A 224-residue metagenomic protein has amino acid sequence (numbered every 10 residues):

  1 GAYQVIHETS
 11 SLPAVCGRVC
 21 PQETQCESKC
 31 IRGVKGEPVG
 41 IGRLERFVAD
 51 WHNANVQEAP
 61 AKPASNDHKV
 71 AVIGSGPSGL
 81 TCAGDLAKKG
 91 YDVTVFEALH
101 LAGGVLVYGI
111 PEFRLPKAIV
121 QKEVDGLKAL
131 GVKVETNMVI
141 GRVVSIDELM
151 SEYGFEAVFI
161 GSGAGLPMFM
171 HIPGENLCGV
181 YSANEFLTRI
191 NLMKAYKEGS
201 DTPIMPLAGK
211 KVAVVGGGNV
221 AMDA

Functional and structural regions predicted by a protein language model:
G1, G17-V48, K88, T94 (+1 more regions): Iron-sulfur cluster-binding cysteine motifs and their immediate structural context in ferredoxin-like electron-transfer
G1-R18, K35-K62, I190-M193: Ferredoxin-type iron-sulfur electron-transfer modules in oxidoreductases and energy-metabolism complexes
S10, A14, C20, T24 (+4 more regions): Electropositive phosphate-/nucleotide-binding environments in soluble metabolic enzymes
E45-A224: Residues forming the flavin
